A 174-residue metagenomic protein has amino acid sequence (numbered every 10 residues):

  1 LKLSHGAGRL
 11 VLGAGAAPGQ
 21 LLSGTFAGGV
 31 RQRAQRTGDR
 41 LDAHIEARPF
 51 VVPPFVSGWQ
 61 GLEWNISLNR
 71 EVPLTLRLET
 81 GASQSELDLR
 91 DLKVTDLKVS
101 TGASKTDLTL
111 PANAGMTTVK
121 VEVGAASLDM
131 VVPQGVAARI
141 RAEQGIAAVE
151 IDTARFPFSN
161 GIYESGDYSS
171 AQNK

Functional and structural regions predicted by a protein language model:
L1, L68-L76, P111-V119: Extended, structured, electrostatic nucleic-acid-contact surfaces
L1-G15, R77-L78: N-terminal segments that cap or nucleate solenoid repeat domains
K2, N65-S67, D88, T109 (+1 more regions): Generic structural detector for well-ordered beta-strands
A7, G19, E71-P73, V94 (+1 more regions): A generic structural motif
A7, T80-A82, A103, A125 (+1 more regions): Low-complexity, intrinsically disordered tandem-repeat tracts enriched in small residues
L12-A17, L21-Q60, L97-K98, T106-K174: Short, surface-exposed interaction patches in beta-rich subdomains that mediate adhesion/assembly near membranes
E46-I66, T75-E79, E86-D88: A cross-kingdom signal targeting lumenal/periplasmic-facing segments of multi-pass membrane and secretory-pathway
R77-T106, N113: Right-handed parallel beta-helix
